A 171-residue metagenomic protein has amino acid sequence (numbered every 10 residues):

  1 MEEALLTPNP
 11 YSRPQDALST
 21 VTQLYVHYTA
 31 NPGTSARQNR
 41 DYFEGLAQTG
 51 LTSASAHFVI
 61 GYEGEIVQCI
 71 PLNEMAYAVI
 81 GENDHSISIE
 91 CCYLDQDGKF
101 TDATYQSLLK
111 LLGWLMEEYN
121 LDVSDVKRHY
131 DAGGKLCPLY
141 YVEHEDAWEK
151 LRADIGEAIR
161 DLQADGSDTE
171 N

Functional and structural regions predicted by a protein language model:
M1-I80, S167-E170: N-terminal catalytic cores of peptidoglycan-degrading enzymes
M1-T7, R13-V21, L94-N171: Basic/polar, cationic surfaces and motifs that engage anionic cell-wall and phosphate/carboxylate ligands
V26, I87-I89, V126-R128: Hydrophobic faces of well-ordered beta-strands that scaffold small-molecule active sites in alpha/beta enzyme cores
T29-A30, E82-Q96, E117: Cell-envelope and extracellular/periplasmic
N39, E44-G45, Y77, H85-S88 (+2 more regions): A sequence-level detector of short, solvent-exposed, charge-rich linear segments
